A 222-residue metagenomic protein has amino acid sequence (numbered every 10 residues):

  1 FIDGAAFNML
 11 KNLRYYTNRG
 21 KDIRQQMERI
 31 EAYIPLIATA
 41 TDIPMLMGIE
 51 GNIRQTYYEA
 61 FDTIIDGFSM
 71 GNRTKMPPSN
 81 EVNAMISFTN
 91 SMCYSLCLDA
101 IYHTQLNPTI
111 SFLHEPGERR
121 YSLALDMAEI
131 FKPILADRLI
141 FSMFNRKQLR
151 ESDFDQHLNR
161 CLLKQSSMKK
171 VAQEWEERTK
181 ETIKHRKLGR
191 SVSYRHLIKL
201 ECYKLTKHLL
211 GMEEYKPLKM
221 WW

Functional and structural regions predicted by a protein language model:
F1-W222: Active-site helix-to-loop segments that bind/position phosphate- or nucleotide-bearing substrates and donors across
